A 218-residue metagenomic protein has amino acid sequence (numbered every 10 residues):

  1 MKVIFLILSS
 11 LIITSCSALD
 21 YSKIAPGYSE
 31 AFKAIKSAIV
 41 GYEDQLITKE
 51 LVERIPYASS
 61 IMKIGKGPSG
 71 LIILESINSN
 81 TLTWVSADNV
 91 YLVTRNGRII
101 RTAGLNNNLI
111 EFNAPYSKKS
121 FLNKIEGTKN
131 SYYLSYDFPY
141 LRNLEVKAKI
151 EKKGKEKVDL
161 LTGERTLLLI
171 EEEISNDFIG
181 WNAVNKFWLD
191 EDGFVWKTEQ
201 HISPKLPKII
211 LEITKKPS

Functional and structural regions predicted by a protein language model:
M1-L19: Sec-dependent bacterial lipoprotein signal peptides
S17-A103, T128-S218: Acidic, serine/threonine-rich low-complexity disordered tracts
N113-Y116, L122-N123: Extended, well-ordered protein cores
